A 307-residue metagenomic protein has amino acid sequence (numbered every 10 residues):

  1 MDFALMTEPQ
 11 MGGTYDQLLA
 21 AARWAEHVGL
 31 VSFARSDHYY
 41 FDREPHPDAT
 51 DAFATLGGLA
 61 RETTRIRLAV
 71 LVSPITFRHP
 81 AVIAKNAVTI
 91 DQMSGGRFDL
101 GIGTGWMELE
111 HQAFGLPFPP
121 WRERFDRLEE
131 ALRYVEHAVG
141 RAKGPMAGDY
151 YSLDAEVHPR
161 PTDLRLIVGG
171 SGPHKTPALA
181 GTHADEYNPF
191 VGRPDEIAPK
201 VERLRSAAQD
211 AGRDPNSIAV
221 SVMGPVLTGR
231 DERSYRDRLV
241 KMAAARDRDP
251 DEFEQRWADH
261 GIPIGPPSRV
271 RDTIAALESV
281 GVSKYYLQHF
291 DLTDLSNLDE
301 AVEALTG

Functional and structural regions predicted by a protein language model:
M1-G307: Active-site-adjacent structural elements that line small-molecule/cofactor binding pockets in enzymes
